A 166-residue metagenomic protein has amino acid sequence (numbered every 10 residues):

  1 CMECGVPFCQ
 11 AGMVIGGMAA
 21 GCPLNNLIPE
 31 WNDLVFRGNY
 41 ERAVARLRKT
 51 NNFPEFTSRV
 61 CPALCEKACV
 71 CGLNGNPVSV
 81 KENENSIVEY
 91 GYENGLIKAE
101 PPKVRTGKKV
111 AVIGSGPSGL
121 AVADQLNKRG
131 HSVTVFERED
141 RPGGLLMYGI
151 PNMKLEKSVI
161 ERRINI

Functional and structural regions predicted by a protein language model:
C1-K109: Ferredoxin-type iron-sulfur electron-transfer modules and their immediate structural context
G12, C22-R37, A45-L47, L73 (+2 more regions): Beta1-alpha1 glycine-rich phosphate/pyrophosphate-binding loop at the start of Rossmann-like nucleotide-binding domains
A111-I113: Conserved beta-strand elements of the Class I
